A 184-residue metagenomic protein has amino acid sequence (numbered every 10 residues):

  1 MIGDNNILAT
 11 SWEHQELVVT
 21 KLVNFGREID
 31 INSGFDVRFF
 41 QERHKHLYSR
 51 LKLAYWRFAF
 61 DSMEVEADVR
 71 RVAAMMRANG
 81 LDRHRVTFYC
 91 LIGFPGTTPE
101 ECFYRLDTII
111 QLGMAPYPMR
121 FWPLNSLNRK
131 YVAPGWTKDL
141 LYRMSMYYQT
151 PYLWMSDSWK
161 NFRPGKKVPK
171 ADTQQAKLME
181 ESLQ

Functional and structural regions predicted by a protein language model:
M1-V72, R83-P95, A115-M119: Core AdoMet radical
V23, R77, I110: Anion (oxyanion) recognition and catalysis
H46, V72-A74, Y131-W136: Short low-complexity, flexible loop/linker segments enriched in glycine and/or proline with clustered acidic
L81, F94-Q184: Auxiliary Fe-S-binding modules of radical SAM enzymes
